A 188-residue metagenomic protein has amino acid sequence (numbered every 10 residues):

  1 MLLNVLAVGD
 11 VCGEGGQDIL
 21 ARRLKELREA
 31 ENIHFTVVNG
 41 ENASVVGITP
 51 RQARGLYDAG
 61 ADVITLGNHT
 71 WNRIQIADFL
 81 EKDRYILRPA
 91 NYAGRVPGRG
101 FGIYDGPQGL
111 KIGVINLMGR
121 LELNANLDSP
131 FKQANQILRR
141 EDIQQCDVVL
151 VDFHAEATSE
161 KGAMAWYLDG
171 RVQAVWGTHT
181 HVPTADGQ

Functional and structural regions predicted by a protein language model:
M1-Q188: Acidic, metal/ion-coordinating pockets
